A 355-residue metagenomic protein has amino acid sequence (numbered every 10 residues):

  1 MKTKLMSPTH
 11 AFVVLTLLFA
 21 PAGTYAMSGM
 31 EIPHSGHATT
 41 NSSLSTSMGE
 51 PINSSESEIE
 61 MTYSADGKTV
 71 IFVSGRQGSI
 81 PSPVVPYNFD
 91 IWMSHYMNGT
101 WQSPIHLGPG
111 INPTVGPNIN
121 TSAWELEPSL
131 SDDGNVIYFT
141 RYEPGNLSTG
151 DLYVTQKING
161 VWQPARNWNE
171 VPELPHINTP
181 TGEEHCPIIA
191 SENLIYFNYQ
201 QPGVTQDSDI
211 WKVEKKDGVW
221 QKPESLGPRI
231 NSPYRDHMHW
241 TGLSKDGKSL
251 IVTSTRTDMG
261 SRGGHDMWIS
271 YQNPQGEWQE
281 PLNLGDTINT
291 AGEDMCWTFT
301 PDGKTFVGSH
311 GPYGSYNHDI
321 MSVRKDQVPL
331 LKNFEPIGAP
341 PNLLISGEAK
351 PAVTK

Functional and structural regions predicted by a protein language model:
K2-F12: Bacterial N-terminal signal peptides that target proteins for export
A11-A22: Bacterial N-terminal signal peptides
A26-K355: Short, conserved micro-motifs composed of acidic
